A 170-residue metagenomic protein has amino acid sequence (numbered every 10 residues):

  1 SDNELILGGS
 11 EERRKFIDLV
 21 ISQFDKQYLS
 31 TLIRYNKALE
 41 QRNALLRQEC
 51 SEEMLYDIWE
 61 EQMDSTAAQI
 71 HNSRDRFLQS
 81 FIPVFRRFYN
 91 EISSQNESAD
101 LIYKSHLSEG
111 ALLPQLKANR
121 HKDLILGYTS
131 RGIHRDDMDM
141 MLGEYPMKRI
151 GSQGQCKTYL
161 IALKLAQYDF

Functional and structural regions predicted by a protein language model:
S1-A44: Extended, charged alpha-helical "arm/stalk" segments used for dimerization and assembly in large NTPase-driven machines
C50, M54-F170: Conserved NTPase motor "head" modules and their coupling/switch loops across ABC/AAA+ ATPases, GTPases, and GHKL ATPases
